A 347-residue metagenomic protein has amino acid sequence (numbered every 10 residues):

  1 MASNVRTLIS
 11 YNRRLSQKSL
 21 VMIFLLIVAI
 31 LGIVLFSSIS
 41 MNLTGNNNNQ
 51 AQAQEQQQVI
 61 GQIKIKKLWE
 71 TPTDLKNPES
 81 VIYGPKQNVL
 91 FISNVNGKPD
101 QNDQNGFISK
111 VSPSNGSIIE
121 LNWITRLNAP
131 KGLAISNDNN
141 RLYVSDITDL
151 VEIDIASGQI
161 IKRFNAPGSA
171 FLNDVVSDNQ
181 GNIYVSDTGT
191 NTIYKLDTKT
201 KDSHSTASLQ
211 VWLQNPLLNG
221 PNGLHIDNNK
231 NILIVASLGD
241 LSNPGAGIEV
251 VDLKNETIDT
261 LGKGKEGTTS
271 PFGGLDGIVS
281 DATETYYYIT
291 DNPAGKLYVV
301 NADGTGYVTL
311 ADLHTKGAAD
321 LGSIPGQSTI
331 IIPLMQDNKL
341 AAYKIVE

Functional and structural regions predicted by a protein language model:
Q56-D74: A short helix->beta-strand "capping" segment at the edge of beta-propeller domains
K66-P72, S117-I124, Q159-N165, S208-N215 (+2 more regions): A short beta-strand motif characteristic of beta-propeller blades
D74-Q87, Q104, I124-R141, A166-I183 (+5 more regions): Beta-rich, blade/repeat-based domains predominating in secreted/periplasmic proteins but also intracellular
F91-N94, V144, V185, I234-A236 (+2 more regions): Residue position within the beta-strands of beta-propeller blades
N96-D100, D149, T190-T192, G239-N243 (+2 more regions): Short glycine/acidic-enriched loop and turn motifs that connect beta-strands
G106-S109, D149-V151, T192-Y194, G247-E249 (+2 more regions): A short loop-to-beta-strand structural motif that recurs across blades of beta-propeller domains
K110-P113, S136-R141, Q180, Y194-Q210 (+3 more regions): Flexible "stalk/tail and boundary" regions
S112-G116, D154-Q159, D197-K201, D252-E256 (+2 more regions): Short loop/turn segments that connect beta-strands within beta-propeller blades
